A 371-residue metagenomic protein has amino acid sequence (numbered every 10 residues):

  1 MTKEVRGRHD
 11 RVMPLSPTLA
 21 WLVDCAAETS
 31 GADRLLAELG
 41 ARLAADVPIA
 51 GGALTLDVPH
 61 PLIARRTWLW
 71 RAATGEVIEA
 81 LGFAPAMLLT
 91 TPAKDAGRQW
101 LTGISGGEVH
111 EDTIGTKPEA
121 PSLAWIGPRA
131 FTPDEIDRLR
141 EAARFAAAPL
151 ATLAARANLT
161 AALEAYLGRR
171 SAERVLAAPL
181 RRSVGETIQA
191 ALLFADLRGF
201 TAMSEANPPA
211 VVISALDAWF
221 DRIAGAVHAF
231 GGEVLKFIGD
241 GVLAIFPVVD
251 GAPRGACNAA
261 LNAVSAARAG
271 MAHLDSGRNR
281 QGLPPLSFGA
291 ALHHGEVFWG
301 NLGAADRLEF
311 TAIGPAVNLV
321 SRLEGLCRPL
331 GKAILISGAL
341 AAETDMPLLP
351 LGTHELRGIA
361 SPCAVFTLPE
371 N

Functional and structural regions predicted by a protein language model:
D24-E38, A210-V212: Signal-transducing coiled-coil linker helices
L43-G103: Structured interaction and signal-relay segments at domain junctions
D95-A120, I126-R129: Helix-to-coil/beta transition segments that act as allosteric "coupling" elements at the rims of sensory or catalytic
S122-R140, A312: Regulatory loop-to-helix N-cap segments in sensory/regulatory domains that couple ligand/signal detection
I136-T187: Regulatory cytosolic signal-relay segments
R182-N262: Catalytic NTP-binding/metal-coordinating core of nucleotidyl cyclase/transferase enzymes
D217-G231, V248-A290, P315-L326: Alpha-helical scaffold within the catalytic cores of cyclic-nucleotide enzymes
C327-N371: Cytosolic regulatory/linker segments at or just downstream of nucleotide-handling modules in signal-transduction
